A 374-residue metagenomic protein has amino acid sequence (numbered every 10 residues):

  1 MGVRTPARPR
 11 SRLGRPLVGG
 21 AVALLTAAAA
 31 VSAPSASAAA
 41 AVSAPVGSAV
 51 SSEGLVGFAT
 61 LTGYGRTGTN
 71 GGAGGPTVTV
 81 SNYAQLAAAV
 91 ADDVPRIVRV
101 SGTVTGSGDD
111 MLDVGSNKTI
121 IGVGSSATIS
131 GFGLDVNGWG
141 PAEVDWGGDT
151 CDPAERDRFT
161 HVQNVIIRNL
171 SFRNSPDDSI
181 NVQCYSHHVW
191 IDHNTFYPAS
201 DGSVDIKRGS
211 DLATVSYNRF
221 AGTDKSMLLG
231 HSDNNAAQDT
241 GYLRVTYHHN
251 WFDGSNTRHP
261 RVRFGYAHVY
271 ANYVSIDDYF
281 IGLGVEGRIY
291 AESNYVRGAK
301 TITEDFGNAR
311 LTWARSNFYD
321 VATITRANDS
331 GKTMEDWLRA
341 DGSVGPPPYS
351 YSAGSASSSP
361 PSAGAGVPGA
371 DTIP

Functional and structural regions predicted by a protein language model:
M1-A40: Secretory targeting and sorting signals
S37-A49: Low-complexity, acidic Ser/Thr/Pro-rich repeat tracts that form intrinsically disordered stalk/linker regions of very
A59-R99: Acidic Gly/Asp/Thr-rich repetitive segments characteristic of extracellular carbohydrate-active and adhesion proteins
A87-P95, V104-I121, A127-I166, N174-Y185: Extracellular beta-strand-rich solenoid/capping regions of secreted or surface-exposed proteins that bind or remodel
M111, D178-N181, S203, S226-L228 (+3 more regions): Structural detector of coil-to-beta-strand junctions
S116-S126, W146-G147, H161-N174, S186-S200 (+5 more regions): Right-handed parallel beta-helix
R261-P374: Extracellular beta-rich repeat passengers
